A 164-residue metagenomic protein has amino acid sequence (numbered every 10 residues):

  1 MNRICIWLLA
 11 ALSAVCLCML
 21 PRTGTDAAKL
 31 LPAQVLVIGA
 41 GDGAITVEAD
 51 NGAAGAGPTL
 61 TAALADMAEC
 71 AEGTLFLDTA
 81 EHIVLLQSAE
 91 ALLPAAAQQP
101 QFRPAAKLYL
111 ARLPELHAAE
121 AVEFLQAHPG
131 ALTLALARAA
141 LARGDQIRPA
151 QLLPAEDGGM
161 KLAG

Functional and structural regions predicted by a protein language model:
M1-G164: Membrane-proximal alpha-helical signals and transmembrane carboxylates
